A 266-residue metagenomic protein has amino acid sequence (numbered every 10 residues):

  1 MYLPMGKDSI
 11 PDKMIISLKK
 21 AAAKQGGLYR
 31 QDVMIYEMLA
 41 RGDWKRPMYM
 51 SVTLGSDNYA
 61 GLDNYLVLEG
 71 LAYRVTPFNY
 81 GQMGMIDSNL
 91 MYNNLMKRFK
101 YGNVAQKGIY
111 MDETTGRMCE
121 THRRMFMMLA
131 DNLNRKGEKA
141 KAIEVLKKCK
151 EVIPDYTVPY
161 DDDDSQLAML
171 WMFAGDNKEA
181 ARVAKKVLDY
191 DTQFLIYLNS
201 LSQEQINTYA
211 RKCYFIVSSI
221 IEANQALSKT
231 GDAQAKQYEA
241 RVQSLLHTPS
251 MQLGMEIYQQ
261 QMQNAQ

Functional and structural regions predicted by a protein language model:
M1-Q266: ER/secretory pathway lumenal C-terminal domains and tails of membrane proteins involved in glycoprotein biogenesis
